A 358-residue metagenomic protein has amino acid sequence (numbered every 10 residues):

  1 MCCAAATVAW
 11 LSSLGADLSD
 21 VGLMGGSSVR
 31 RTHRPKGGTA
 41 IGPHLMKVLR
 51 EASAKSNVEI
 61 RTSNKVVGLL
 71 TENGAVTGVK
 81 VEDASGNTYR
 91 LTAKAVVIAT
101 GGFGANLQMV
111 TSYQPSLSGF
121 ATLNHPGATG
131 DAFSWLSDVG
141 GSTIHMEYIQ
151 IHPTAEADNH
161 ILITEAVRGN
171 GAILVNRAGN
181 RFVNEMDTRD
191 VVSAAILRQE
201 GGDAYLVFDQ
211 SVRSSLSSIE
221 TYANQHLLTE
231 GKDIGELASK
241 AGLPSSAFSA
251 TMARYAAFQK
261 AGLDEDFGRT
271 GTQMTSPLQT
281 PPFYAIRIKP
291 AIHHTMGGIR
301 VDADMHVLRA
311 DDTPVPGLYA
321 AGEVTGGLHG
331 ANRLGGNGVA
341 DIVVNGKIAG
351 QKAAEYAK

Functional and structural regions predicted by a protein language model:
C2-Y89, N106-M109, Q259-Q279: Conserved redox-cofactor binding core of oxidoreductases
G68, A247-N332: A glycine-rich dinucleotide-binding beta-alpha-beta segment and adjacent secondary-structure elements that constitute
T71, D83, N176-R177, D302 (+1 more regions): Short, acidic, Ser/Thr-enriched surface-loop or helix-capping motifs
V76, R181-F182, V307, I348: Hydrophobic "anchor" residues
E82, A93, A99-T100, R177 (+1 more regions): Short, well-ordered coil/turn residues at beta-beta hairpins and beta-strand->alpha-helix junctions within
N87, L91-A155, I348: Glycine-rich loop(s) and the adjacent beta-strand/alpha-helix scaffold that form part
Q108-S134, I286, T325-A357: A conserved FAD-binding loop/helix module that cradles the flavin
F133-A247: An anion/pyrophosphate-binding glycine-rich loop and adjacent beta-alpha core in soluble alpha-beta enzymes
